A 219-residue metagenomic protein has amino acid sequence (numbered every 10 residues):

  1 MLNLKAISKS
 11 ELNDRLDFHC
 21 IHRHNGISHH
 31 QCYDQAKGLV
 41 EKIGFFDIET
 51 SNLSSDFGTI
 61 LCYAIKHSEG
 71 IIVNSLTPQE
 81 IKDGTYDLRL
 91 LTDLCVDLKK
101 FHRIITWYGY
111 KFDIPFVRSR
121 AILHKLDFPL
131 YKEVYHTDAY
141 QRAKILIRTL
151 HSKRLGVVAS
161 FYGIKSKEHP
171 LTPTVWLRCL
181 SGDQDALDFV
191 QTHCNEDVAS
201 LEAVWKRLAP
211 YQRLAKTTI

Functional and structural regions predicted by a protein language model:
M1-E41: N-terminal accessory regions of nucleic-acid-interacting proteins
K37-G38, S54-F57: A short catalytic or substrate-binding loop motif that flags glycine-/basic-rich loops and adjacent residues that bind
K42-N52, C194: Two-metal-ion RNase H-like nuclease active-site motif
S51-N52, I81, K111-F112: A short acidic, glycine/proline-enriched capping/turn motif at secondary-structure boundaries, especially helix N-cap
G58-S68, V73-N74, W107-A209, R213-T218: Metal-dependent phosphoesterase core characteristic of DEDDh/y 3'-5' exonuclease domains
I71-V96: Nucleic-acid-processing active sites and adjacent nucleic-acid-binding tracks, predominantly divalent metal-dependent
R103-I105: Structural motif
